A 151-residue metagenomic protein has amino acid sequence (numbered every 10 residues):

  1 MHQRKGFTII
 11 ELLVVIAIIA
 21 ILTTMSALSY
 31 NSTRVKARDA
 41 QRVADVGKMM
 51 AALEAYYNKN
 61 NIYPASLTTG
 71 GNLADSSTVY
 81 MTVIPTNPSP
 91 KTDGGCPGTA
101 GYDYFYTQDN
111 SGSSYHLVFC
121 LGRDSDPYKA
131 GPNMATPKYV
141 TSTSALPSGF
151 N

Functional and structural regions predicted by a protein language model:
M1-R4, L12, A44, A74 (+3 more regions): Compositionally biased, low-complexity segments enriched in small residues
H2-Y30: N-terminal single-pass transmembrane signal-anchor helix
T24, Y30-A74: Conserved hydrophobic/amphipathic alpha-helical signal-anchor segments
E54-R123, N151: Extracellular/periplasmic head regions of type IV pilus-like filament subunits
S125-K129: Short, solvent-exposed loop/turn elements at domain surfaces
A130-N151: Low-complexity, S/T/G/P-rich flexible repeat/linker segments used as non-globular hinges and stalks within
